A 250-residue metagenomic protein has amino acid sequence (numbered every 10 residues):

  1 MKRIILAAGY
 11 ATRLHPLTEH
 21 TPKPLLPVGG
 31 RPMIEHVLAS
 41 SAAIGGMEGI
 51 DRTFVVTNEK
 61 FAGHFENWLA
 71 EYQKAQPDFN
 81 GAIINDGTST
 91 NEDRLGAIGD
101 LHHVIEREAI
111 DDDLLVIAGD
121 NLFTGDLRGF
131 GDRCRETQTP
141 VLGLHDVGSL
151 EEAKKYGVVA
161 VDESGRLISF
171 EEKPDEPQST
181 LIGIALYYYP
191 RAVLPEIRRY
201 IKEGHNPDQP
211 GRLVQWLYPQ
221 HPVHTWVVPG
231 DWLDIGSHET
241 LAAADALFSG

Functional and structural regions predicted by a protein language model:
M1-H20, P222: N-terminal nucleotide-binding beta1-loop-alpha1 segment
K2-I5, R13, L26-P27, R31-I117 (+2 more regions): Conserved N-terminal catalytic core of the sugar/cofactor nucleotidyltransferase
Y10, D120-N121: Active-site metal-binding loops of divalent metal-dependent hydrolases
L25, V159-V161, T225: A structural signal for short hydrophobic beta-strand segments in well-ordered beta-sheet cores
I34, V104, D120, V159 (+2 more regions): Residue-level signal for inorganic ion chemistry
L122, G131-R135, E163-D234, H238-G250: Catalytic-core segments of class I nucleotidyltransferases/pyrophosphorylases that form NMP-activated intermediates
G125-A153: Conserved donor-nucleotide/metal-binding helix-loop-beta segment in metal-dependent transferases, i.e., the alpha-helix
E151-I168: Conserved catalytic core of nucleotide-sugar-dependent glycosyltransferases
